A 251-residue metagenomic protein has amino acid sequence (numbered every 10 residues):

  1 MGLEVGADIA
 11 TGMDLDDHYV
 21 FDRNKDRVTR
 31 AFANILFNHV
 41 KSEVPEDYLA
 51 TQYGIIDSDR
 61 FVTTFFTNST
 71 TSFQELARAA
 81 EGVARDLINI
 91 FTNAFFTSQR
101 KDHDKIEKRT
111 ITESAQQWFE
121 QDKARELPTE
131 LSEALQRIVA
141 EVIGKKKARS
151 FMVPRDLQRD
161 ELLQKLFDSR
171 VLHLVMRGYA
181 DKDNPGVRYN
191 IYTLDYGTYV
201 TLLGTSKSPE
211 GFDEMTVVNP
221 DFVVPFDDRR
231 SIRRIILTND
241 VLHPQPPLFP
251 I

Functional and structural regions predicted by a protein language model:
M1-S69: The catalytic "switch" region of P-loop NTPases
T67, T71, A79-G82, D86-N89 (+2 more regions): C-terminal leucine-rich, beta-strand-based interaction scaffolds used for sensing/assembly
